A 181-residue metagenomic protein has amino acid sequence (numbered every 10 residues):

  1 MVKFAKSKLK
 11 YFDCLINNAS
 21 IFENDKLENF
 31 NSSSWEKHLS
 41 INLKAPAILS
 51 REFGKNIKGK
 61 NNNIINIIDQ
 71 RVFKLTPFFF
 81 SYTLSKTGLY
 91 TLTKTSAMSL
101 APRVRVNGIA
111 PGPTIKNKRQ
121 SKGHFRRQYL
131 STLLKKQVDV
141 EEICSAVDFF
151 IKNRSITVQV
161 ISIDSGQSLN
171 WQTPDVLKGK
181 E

Functional and structural regions predicted by a protein language model:
M1, I16, L49-F53, I57 (+2 more regions): Hydrophobic positions on the long internal alpha-helix of Rossmann-like NAD(P)-dependent oxidoreductase domains
Y11-D13, N56-I68, P102-V104, Q159: Active-site loop of short-chain dehydrogenase/reductase
N18-E23, G166: Conserved NAD(P)H cofactor-binding loop of Rossmann-fold oxidoreductase domains
K26-L27, S34-E36, Q128: Substrate-binding pocket helix/loop in short-chain dehydrogenase/reductase
N63-G88, T93-A101, P113, Q167: Catalytic loop of short-chain dehydrogenase/reductase
Y90, L100-T114, I156-I163: Conserved Rossmann-fold SDR core element
V140-I163, S168: C-terminal substrate-recognition "lid" of short-chain dehydrogenase/reductases
